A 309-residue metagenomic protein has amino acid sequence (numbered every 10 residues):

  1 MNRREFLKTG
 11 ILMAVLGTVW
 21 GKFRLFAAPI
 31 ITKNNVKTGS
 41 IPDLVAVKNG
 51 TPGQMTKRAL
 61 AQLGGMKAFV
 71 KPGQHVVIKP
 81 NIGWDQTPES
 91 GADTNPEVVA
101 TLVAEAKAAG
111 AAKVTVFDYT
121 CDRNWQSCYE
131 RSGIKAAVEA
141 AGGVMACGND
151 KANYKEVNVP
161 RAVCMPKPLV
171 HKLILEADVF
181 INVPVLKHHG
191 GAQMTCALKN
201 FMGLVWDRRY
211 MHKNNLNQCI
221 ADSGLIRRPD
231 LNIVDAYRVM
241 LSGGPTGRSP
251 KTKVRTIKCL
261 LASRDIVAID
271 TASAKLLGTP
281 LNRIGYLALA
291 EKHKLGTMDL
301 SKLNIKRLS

Functional and structural regions predicted by a protein language model:
M1-S309: N-terminal and secondary-structure boundary signal
